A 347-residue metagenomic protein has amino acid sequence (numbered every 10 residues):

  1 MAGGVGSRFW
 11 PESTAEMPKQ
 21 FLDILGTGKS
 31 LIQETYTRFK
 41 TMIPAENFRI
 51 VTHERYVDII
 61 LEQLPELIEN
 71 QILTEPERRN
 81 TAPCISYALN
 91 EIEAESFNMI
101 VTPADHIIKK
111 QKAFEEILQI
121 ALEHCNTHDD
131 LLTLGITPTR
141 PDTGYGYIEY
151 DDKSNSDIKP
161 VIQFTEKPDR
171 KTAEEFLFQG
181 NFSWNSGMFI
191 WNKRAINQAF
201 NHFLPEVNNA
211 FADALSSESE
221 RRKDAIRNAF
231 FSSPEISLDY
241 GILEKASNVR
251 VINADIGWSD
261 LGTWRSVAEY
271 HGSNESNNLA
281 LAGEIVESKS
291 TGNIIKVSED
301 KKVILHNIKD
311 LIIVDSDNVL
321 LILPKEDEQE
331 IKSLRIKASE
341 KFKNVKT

Functional and structural regions predicted by a protein language model:
M1-A2, V51, I100-P103, T133-T137 (+2 more regions): Short beta-strand segments
R8-P11, A15, G26-K110, Q119 (+1 more regions): Conserved N-terminal catalytic core of the sugar/cofactor nucleotidyltransferase
I32, A88, D105, I148 (+3 more regions): Residue-level signal for inorganic ion chemistry
I50, L73-T74, I100-V101, L132-L134 (+2 more regions): General beta-strand structural signal in soluble alpha/beta enzymes
Q111-F230, R250, D300, P324-K325: Conserved core of the sugar-phosphate nucleotidyltransferase
K193-T347: Left-handed beta-helix
